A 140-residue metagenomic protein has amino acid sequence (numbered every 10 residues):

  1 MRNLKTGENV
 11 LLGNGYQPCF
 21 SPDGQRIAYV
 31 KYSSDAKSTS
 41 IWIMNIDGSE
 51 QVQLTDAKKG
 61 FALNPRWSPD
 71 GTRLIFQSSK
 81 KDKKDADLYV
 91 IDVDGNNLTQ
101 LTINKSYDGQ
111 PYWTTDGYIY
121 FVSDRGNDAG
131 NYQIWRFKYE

Functional and structural regions predicted by a protein language model:
M1-E140: Sequence signature of WD/YWTD-type beta-propeller architectures
